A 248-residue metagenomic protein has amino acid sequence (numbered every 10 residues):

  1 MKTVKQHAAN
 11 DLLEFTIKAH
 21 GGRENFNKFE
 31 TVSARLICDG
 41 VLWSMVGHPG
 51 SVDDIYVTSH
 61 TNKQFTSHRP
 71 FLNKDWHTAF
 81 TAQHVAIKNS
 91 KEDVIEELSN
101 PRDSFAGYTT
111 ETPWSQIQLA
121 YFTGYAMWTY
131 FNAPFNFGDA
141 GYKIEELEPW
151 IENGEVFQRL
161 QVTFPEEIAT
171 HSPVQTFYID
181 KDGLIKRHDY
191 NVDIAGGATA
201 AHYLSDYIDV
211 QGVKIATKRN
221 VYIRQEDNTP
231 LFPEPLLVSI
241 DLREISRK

Functional and structural regions predicted by a protein language model:
K2-K5, K18-L98, E146: N-terminal mature ectodomain segment of secretory-pathway/periplasmic proteins
V4-D11, S90-I168: Flexible, processing/modification-adjacent segments and terminal tails in exported/periplasmic/extracellular proteins
L13-I17: Short, Gly/Pro- and small/polar-rich lid/capping loops
R23, N73, F135-E146, F157 (+1 more regions): Intrinsically disordered terminal and processing segments
F26-N27, W43-M45, Y130, Y190 (+1 more regions): Tryptophan-centered motif/residue detector
V41-V52, K63-F71, W128-K143, F164-T170 (+1 more regions): Short, solvent-exposed secondary-structure boundary motifs
P70-S115, R224, N228-K248: Catalytic loop of the DD-peptidase/beta-lactamase superfamily, centered on the K-T-G motif and neighboring
G154-K248: Gly/Pro-enriched, hydrophobic low-complexity segments that function as extracytoplasmic propeptides/linkers
